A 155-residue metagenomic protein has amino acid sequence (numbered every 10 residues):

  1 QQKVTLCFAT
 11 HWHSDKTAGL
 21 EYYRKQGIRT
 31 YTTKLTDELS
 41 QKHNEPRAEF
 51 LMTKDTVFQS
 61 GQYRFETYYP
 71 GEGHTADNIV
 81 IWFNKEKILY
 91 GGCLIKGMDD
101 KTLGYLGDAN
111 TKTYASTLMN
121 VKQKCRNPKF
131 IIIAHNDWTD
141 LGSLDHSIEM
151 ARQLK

Functional and structural regions predicted by a protein language model:
Q1-T30, R126-K129: Active-site metal-binding motif and surrounding structural segment of the metallo-beta-lactamase
T5-A9, R29-T33, F50, V80 (+2 more regions): Structural recognition of the beta-strand scaffold that forms the well-ordered cores of secreted hydrolase catalytic
D15-G19, L39-K42, D99-D100, D140-S143: Extracytoplasmic/secreted cell-surface and envelope-processing proteins
K16-G19, T36, N110, Y114-T117 (+2 more regions): Stable alpha-helical elements in mature extracytoplasmic
E21-G27, K34, N44, Q62 (+3 more regions): Sec/Tat-exported extracytoplasmic proteins
Q26, Y31-G71, T75, N84: Metallo-beta-lactamase
P70-E72, A76-G142: Metallo-beta-lactamase
L141-K155: Short, electropositive alpha-helical surface patch
